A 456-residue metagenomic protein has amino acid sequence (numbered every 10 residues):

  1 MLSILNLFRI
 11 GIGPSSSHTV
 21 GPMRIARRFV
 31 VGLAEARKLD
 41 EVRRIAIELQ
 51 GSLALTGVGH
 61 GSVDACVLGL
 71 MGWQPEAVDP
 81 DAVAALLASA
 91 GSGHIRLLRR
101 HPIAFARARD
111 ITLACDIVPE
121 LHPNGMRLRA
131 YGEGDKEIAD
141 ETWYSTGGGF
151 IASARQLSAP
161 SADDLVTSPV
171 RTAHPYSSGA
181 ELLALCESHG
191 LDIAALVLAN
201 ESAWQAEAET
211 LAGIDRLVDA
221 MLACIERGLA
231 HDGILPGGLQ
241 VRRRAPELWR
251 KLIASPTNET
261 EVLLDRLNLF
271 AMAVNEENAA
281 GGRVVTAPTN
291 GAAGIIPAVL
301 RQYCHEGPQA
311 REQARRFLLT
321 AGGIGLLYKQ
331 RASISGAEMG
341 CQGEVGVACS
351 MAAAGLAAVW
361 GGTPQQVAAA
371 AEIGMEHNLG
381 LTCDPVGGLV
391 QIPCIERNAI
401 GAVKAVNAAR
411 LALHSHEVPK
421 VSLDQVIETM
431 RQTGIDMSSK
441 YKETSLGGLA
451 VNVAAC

Functional and structural regions predicted by a protein language model:
L2-L5, R9-I12, M23-L49, Q74-A77 (+12 more regions): Non-transmembrane, aqueous-exposed alpha-helical and coiled segments at domain scale
F8-A26, A280-V299, C341-C349: Conserved phosphate/anionic-ligand binding catalytic regions in large, soluble enzymes, centered on
S17-A34, P297-P308, A353-G361: Alpha-helical support elements that line or immediately flank enzyme active sites and cofactor-binding pockets
R43-G57, A88-R96, L319-R331, E372-P385 (+1 more regions): Short, mixed-charge aromatic SLiMs
P75-S255: C-terminal regulatory domains involved in ligand/effector binding and gene-expression control
W204-G336, G340, G448-C456: Accessory "access/gating" subregions that flank catalytic or transport cores
T320, L326-A399, A412-K420: Hydrophobic alpha-helical bundle architecture
K420-C456: Extended hydrophobic packing segments that form well-structured cores
